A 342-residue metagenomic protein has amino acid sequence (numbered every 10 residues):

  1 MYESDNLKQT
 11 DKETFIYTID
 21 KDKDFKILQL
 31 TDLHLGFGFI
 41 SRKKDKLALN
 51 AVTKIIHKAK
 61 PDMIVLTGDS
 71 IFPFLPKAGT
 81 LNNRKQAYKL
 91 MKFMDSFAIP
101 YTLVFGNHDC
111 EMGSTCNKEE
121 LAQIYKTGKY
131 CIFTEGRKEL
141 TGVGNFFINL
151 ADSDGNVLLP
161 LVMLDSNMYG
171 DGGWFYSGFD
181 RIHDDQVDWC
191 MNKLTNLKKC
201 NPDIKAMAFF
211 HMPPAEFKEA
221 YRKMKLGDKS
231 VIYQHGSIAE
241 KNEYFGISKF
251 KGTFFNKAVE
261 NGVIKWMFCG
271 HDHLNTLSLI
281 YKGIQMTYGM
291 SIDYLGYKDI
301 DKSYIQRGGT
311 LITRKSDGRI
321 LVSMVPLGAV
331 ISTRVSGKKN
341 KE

Functional and structural regions predicted by a protein language model:
M1-R84, K89: N-terminal active-site segment of His-dependent metallophosphoesterases
Y2-I19, R84-N201, Y294, R307-T313: Extended active-site neighborhood of metal-dependent phosphoesterases/phosphodiesterases
Y2-N6, T14, F147-G155, F254-N261 (+1 more regions): Binuclear metal-dependent phosphoesterase catalytic core
F25-F37, L158-M168, F209, Q285-S291: Active-site-proximal beta-strand elements of phosphoester/diester hydrolases
D32, V52, I64, D69 (+8 more regions): Divalent metal-coordination and catalytic microenvironments
G36-G38, F72-L75, L103-T115, Y169-G172 (+4 more regions): Active-site environment of divalent metal-dependent phosphoester hydrolases
I40-K44, G68-K92, D109-Y130, A220 (+1 more regions): Metal-dependent catalytic neighborhoods of phosphoester/phosphodiester hydrolases
A59-M63, P160-M163, F175-D272: His/acidic metal-ligating clusters that form di-metal
